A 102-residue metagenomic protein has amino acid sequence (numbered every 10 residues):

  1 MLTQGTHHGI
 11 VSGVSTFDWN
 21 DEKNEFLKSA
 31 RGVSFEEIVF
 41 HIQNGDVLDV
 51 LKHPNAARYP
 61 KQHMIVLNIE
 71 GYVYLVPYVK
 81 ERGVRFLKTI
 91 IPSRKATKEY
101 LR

Functional and structural regions predicted by a protein language model:
M1-R102: Ribonuclease/tRNase effector modules and their secretory precursors
